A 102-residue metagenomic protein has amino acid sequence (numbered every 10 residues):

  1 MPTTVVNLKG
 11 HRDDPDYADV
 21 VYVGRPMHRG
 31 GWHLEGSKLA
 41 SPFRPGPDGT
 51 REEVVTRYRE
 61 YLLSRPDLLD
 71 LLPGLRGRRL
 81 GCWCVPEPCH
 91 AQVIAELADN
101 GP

Functional and structural regions predicted by a protein language model:
M1-P102: Catalytic phosphate/metal-binding cores of nucleic-acid and nucleotide-processing enzymes, i.e., regions that mediate
